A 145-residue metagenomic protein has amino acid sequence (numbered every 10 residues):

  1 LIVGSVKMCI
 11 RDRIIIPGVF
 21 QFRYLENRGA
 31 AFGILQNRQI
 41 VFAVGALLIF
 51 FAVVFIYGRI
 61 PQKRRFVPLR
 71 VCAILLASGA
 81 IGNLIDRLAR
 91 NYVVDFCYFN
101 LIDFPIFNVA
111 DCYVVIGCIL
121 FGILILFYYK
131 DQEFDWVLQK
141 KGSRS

Functional and structural regions predicted by a protein language model:
L1-S145: Alpha-helical transmembrane bundles and membrane-interface segments of multipass inner-membrane proteins
